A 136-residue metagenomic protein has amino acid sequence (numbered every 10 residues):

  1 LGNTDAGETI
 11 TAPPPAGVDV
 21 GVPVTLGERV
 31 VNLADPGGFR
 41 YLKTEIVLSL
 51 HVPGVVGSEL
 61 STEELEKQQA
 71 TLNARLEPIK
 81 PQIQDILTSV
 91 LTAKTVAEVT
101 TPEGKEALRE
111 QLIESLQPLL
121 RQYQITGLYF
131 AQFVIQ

Functional and structural regions predicted by a protein language model:
L1-Q136: Flexible, low-complexity charged segments
